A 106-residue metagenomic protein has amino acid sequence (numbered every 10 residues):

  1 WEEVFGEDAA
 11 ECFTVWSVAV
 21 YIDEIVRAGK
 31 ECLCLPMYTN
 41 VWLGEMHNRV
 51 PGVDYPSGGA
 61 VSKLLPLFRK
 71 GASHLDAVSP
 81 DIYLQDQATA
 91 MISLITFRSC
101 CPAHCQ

Functional and structural regions predicted by a protein language model:
W1-F68: Polysaccharide-binding and catalytic clefts of secreted carbohydrate-active enzymes
E24-L35, K63-Q106: Catalytic-core region of carbohydrate-active enzymes that cleave or remodel glycosidic bonds
